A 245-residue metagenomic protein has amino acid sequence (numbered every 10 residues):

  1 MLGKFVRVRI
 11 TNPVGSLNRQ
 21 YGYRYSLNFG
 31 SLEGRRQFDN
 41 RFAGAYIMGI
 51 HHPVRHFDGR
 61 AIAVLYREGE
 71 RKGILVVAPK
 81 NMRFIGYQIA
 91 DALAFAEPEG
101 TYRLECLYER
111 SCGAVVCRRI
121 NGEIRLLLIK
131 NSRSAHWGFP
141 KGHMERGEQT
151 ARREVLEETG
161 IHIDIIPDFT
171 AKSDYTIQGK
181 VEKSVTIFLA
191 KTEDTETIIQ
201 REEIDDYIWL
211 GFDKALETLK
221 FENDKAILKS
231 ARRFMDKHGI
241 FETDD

Functional and structural regions predicted by a protein language model:
M1-L107: Hydrophobic N-terminal alpha-helices or hydrophobic patches in metabolic proteins across all domains of life
S31, G138, W209: Short aromatic/basic micro-patch
A96-Y108, E217-D245: Charged phosphate-binding loop/patch that engages nucleotide di/tri-phosphates or the phosphate backbone of nucleic
E105-L126: Conserved N-terminal beta-strand and adjoining loop/helix that marks the start of the Nudix/MutT-like hydrolase domain
V116, L128, I187-K191: Short, well-ordered beta-strand micro-motif
G122-H162: Conserved Nudix-box catalytic region and its N-terminal flanking loop in Nudix hydrolases and closely related
L156, G160-E196: Active-site segment of metal-dependent pyrophosphate-handling enzymes, primarily the Nudix hydrolase catalytic core
I187, I198-A231: NUDIX/MutT-family hydrolases
